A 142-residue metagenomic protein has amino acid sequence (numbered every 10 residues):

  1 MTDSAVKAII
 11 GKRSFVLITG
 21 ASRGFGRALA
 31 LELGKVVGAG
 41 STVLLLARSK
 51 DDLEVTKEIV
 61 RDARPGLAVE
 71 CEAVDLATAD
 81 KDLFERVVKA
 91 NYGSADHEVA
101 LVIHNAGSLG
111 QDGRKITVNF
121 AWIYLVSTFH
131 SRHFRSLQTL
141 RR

Functional and structural regions predicted by a protein language model:
M1-V16, L31, G38: Non-catalytic terminal and boundary segments that flank Rossmann-like NAD(P)-dependent oxidoreductase
F15-I18, E98-I103: Conserved hydrophobic beta-strands of the Rossmann-like cofactor-binding core in SDR/related NAD(P)H-dependent
S22-R23: Conserved glycine-rich cofactor-binding loop
G26-R27: N-terminal Rossmann-fold NAD(P) dinucleotide-binding loop
G38-V55: Conserved glycine-rich Rossmann-like NAD(P)H-binding loop of the short-chain dehydrogenase/reductase
D62-D80: Rossmann-fold cofactor-recognition segment
A77-A95: Conserved Rossmann-fold cofactor-binding substructure of NAD(P)-dependent oxidoreductases
N105-Q111: Conserved NAD(P)H cofactor-binding loop of Rossmann-fold oxidoreductase domains
